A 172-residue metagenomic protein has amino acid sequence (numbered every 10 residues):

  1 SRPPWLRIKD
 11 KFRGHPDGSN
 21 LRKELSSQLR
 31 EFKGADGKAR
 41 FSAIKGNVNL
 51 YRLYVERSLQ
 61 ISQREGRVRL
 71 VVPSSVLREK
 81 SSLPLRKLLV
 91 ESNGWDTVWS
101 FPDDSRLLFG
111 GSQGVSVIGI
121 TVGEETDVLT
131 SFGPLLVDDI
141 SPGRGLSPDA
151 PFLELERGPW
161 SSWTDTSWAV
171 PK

Functional and structural regions predicted by a protein language model:
S1-S26, G37-F41, Q63-R64, D96-W99 (+1 more regions): Polynucleotide-recognition surfaces of large bacterial nucleic-acid defense/processing enzymes
D17, K38-I61: Glycine-rich S-adenosyl-L-methionine
G66-V71: Conserved beta-strand signature within the Rossmann-like core of class I S-adenosyl-L-methionine
V72-L77: Conserved short loop/turn motifs at secondary-structure junctions
E79-L85, G110-G111: A short acidic (Asp/Glu
S82-W99: Conserved Class I S-adenosyl-L-methionine
